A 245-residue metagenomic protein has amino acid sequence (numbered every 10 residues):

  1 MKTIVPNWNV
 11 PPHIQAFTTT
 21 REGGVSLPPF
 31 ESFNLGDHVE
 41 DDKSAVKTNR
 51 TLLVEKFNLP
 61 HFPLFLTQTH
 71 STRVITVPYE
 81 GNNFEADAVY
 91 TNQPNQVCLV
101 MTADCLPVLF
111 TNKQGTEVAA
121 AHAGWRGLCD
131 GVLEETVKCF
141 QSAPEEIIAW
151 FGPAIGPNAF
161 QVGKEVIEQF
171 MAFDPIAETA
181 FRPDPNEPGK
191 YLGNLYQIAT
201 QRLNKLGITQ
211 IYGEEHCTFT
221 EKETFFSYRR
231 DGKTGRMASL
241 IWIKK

Functional and structural regions predicted by a protein language model:
M1-K245: Active-site microenvironment for binding and transforming phosphate-containing groups
